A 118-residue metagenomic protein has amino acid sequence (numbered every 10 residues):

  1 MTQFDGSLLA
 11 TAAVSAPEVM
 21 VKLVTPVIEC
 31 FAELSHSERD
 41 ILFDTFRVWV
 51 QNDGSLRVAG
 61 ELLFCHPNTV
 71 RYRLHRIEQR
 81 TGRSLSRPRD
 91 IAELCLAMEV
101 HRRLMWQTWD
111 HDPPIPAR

Functional and structural regions predicted by a protein language model:
M1-R118: Cytosolic nucleotide-utilizing catalytic cores of signal-transduction proteins
